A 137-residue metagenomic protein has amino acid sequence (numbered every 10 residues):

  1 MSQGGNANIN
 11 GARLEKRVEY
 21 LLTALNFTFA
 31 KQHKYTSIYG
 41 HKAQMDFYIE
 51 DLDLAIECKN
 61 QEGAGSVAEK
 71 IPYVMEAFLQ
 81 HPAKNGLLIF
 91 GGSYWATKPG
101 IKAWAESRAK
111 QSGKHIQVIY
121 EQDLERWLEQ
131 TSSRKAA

Functional and structural regions predicted by a protein language model:
M1-T36: Acidic-basic catalytic patches of nuclease active cores, encompassing PD-(D/E)XK and other metal-cofactor nuclease
I9, G91-A137: Domain-level recognition of nuclease-like catalytic cores that cleave nucleotide substrates
N26, A83, G113-H115: A generic structural signal for alpha->beta connector loops
T28, L52, N85-G86: Residues at the starts of beta-strands that form the adenosine-phosphate
G40-A43, Y73: Alpha-helical scaffolding within the catalytic cores of extracellular/periplasmic polymer-degrading hydrolases
A43-I56: Active-site beta-strand-loop-beta-strand hairpin of nuclease catalytic cores that positions key catalytic residues
I56, L87, Q117-I119: Hydrophobic/aromatic beta-strand patches that form the interior of the parallel beta-sheet core in alpha/beta enzyme
N60-A109: Catalytic cores of nucleic-acid endonucleases
